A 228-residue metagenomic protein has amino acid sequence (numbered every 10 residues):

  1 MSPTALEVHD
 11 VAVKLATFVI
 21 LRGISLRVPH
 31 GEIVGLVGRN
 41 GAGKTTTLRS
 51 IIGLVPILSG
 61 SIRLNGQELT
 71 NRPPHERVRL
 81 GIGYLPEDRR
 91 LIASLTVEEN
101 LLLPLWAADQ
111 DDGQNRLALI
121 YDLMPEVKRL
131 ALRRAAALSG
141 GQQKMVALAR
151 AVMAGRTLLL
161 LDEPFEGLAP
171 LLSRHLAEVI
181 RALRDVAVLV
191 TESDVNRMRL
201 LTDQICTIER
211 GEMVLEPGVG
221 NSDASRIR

Functional and structural regions predicted by a protein language model:
A16, R72, V97-L117, L123-P125 (+1 more regions): ABC-type ATPase nucleotide-binding domains, specifically the catalytic core motifs of the NBD
V37-R39: The feature captures the beta-strand-to-loop junction immediately N-terminal to the Walker
I52: Helix-to-loop junction immediately C-terminal to a conserved catalytic motif
G60-E68, L80, G113-L117, L215: Conserved ABC transporter NBD signature motif
E68-R89, A93, L117, R129-L132 (+1 more regions): ABC ATPase NBD coupling module
R134-L138: Conserved ABC ATPase signature
A151-V152: ABC ATPase C-loop
